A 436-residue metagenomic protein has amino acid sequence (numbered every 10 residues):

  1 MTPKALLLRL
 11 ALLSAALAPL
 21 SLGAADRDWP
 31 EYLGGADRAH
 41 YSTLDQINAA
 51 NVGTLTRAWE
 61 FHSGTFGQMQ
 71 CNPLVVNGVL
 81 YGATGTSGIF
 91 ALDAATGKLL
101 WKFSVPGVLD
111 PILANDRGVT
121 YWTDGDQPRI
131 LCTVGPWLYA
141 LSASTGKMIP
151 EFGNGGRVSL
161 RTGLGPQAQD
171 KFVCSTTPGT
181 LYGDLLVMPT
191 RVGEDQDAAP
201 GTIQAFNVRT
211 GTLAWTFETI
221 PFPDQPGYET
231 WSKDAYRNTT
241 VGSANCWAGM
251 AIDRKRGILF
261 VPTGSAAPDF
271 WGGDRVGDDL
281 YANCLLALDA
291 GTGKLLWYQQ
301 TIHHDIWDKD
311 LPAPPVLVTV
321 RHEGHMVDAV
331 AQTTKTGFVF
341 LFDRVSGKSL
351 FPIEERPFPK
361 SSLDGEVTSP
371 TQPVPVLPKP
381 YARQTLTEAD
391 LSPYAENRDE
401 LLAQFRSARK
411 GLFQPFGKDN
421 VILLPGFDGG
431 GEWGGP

Functional and structural regions predicted by a protein language model:
M1-A11: Bacterial N-terminal signal peptides that target proteins for export
R9-S21: Bacterial N-terminal signal peptides
A24-F66, N72-V75: Mature N-terminal segment immediately following signal peptide/propeptide cleavage in secreted/periplasmic
A24-Q46, S369-P393, L401-L402: N-terminal pre-domain segments of enzymes
W29-L33, Q68-G88, P111-L138, K171-D197 (+6 more regions): Repeat-blade elements of multi-bladed beta-propeller folds
A50-G64, I89-D110, G125, L138-D170 (+5 more regions): Extracytoplasmic/lumenal domain signature
P189, D197, W215, F260-P262 (+5 more regions): Short helix/loop capping segments that flank catalytic or ligand/cofactor-binding pockets
P380-W433: PEST-like low-complexity, intrinsically disordered acidic/proline/serine-rich tracts that flank trafficking/processing
